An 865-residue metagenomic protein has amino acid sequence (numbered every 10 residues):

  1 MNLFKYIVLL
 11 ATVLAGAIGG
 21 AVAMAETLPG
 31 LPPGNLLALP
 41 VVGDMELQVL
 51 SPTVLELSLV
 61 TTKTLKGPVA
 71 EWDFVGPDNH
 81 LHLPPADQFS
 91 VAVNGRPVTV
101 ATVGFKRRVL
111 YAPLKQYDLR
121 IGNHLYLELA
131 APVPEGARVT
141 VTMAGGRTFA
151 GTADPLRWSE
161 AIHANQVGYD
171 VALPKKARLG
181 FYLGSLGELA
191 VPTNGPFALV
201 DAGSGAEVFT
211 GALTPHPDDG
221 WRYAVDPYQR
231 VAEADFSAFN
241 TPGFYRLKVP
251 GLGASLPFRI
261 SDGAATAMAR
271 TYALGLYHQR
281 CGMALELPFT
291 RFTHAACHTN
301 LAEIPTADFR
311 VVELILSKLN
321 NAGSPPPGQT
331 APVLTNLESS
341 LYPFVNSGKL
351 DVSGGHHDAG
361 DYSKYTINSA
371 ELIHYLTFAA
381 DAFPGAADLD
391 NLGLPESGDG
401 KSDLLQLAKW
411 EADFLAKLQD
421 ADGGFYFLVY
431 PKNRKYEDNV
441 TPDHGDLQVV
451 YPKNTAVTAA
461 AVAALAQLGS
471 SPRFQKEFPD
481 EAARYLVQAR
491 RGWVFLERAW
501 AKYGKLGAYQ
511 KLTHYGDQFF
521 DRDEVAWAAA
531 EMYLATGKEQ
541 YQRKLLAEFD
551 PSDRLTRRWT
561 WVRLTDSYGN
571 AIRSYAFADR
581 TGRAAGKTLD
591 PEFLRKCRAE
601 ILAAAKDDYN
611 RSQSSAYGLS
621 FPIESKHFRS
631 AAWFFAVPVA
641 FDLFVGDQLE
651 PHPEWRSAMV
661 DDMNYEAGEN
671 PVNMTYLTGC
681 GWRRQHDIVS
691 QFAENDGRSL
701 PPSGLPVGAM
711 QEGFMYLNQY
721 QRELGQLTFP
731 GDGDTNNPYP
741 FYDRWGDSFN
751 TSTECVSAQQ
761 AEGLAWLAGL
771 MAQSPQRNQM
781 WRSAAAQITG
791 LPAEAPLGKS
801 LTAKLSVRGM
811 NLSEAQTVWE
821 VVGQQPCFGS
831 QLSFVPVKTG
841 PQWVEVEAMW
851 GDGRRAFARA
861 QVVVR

Functional and structural regions predicted by a protein language model:
L37-S90, L114-H124, V167, K175-G251 (+7 more regions): Aromatic (Trp/Tyr) and acidic
V133, F239, L832-K838: Residue-level recognition of secondary-structure-to-loop junctions
E135-V139, T241-Y245, G840-V844: Exposed beta-strand face motif in extracellular beta-rich ectodomains
G146-F149, L252-A254, F828, R854-A860: Extracellular and select intracellular beta-sandwich modules with Ser/Thr-enriched, small-residue motifs on
A153-R178, A254-A296, N300, R865: Low-complexity, Pro/Ser/Thr- and charge-rich linker/hinge segments at domain boundaries
K176-R178, G798-G809: A short beta-strand segment in extracellular, disulfide-stabilized domains
M810-V818: Solvent-exposed loop segments of extracellular immunoglobulin-like
E820-F834: Surface-exposed, flexible coil segments in extracellular/virion-facing regions
